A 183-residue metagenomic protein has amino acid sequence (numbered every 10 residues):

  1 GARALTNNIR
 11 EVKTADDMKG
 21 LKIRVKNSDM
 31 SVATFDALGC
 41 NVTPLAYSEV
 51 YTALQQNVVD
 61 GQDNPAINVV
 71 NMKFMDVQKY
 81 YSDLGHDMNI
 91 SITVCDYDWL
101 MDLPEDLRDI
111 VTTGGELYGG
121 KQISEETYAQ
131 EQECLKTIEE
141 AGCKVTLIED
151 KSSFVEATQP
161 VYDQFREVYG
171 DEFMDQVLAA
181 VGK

Functional and structural regions predicted by a protein language model:
G1-K183: N-terminal secretory/targeting leader peptides
